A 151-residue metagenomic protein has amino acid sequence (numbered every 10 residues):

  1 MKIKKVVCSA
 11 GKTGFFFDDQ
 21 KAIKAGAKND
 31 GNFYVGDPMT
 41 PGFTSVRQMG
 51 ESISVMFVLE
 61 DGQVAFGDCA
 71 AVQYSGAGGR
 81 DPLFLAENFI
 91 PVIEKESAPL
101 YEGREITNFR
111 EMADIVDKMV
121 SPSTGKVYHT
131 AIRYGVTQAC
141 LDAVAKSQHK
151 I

Functional and structural regions predicted by a protein language model:
M1-M56: Short, Gly/Pro- and small/polar-rich lid/capping loops
V58-E60, V64-S147: Metal- or metallocofactor-binding catalytic centers and their adjacent structured scaffolds across diverse enzyme
I151: Conserved mixed alpha/beta core segments that line enzyme active sites in large multi-domain catalysts
